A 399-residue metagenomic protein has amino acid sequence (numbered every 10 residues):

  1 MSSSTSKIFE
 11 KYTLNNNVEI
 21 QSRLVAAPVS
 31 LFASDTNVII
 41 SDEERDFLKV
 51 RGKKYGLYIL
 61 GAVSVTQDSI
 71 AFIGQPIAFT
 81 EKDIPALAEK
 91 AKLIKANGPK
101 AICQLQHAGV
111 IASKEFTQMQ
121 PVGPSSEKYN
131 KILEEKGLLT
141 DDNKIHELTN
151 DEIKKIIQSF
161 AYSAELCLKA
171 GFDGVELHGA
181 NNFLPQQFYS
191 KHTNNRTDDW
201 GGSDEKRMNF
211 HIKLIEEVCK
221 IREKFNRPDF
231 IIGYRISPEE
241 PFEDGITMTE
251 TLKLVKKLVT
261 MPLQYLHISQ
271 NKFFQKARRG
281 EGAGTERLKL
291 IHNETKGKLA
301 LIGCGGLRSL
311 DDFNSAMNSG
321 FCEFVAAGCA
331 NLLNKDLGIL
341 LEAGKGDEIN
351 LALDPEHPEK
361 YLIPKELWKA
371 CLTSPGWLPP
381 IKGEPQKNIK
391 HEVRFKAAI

Functional and structural regions predicted by a protein language model:
M1-I399: Flavin-dependent oxidoreductase catalytic cores
